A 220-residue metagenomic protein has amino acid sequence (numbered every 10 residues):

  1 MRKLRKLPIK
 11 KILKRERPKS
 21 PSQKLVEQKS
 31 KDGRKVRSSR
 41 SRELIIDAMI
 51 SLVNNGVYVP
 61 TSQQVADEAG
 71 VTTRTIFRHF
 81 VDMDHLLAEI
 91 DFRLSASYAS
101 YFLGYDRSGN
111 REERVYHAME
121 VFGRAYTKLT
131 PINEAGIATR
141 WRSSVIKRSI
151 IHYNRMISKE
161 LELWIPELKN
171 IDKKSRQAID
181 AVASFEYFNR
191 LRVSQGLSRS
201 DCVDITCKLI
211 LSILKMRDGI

Functional and structural regions predicted by a protein language model:
R2-V59, Q63-E68, H85: Basic, helix-initiating cap at the start of DNA-binding domains
S51-P60, D67, A88-A118: Amphipathic alpha-helical linker/stalk segments
G70-F80: Short hydrophobic/aromatic patch on the recognition helix
D82-A88: Short amphipathic alpha-helical segment with a characteristic S/N-K-E followed by hydrophobic residues
D91-L94, F102-L103, G123-R148, N189-R190: Amphipathic alpha-helical segments used for helix-helix packing
R124, K128-P131, R142-Q177, D204-K215: Amphipathic alpha-helical packing segments from all-alpha helical-bundle domains
R176-R199, S212-I220: Amphipathic C-terminal alpha-helical segment
